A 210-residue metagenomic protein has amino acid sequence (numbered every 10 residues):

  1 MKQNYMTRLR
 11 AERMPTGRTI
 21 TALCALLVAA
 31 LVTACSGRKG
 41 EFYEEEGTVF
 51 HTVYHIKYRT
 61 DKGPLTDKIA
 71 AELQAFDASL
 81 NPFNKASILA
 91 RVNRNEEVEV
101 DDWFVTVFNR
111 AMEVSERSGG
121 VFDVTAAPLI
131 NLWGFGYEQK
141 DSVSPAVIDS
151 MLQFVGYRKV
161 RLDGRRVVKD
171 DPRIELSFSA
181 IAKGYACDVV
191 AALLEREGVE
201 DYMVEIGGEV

Functional and structural regions predicted by a protein language model:
M1-T16: N-terminal secretory signal peptides that target proteins for export/translocation
Y5, L9, A22-L27, L31-S179 (+1 more regions): A contiguous, well-ordered beta/alpha segment that forms the leading edge of an enzyme domain
K183: Short, conserved phosphate/pyrophosphate- and ester-handling motifs at nucleotide-, phospho-/glycolipid
V204-V210: FAD-binding core of FAD-dependent oxidoreductases, characterized by glycine-rich FAD pyrophosphate-binding loops
